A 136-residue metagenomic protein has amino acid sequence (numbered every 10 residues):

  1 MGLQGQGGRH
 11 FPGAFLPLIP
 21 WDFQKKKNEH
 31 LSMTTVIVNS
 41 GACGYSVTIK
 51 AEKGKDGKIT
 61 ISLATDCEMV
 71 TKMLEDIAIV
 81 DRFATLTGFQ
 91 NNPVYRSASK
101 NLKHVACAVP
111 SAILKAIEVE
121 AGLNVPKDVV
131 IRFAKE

Functional and structural regions predicted by a protein language model:
M1-L3, F23: N-terminal regions encompassing targeting/leader/pre-sequences
L3-P17: Positively charged N-terminal leader segments that act as targeting/secretion signals
F15-S32: Short, Lys/Arg-enriched N-terminal segments with co-localized hydrophobic residues within the first ~10-30 amino acids
N28, V47, V70-L74: A short, polar/proline- and glycine-enriched secondary-structure boundary/capping micro-motif
E29-I59: Short, charged/polar N-terminal "headpieces" of proteins
G54-L114, N124-V125: Active-site- and interface-proximal helix/loop "cap" or "latch" segments in soluble metabolic and energy-transducing
P126-E136: C-terminal binding/interaction regions
